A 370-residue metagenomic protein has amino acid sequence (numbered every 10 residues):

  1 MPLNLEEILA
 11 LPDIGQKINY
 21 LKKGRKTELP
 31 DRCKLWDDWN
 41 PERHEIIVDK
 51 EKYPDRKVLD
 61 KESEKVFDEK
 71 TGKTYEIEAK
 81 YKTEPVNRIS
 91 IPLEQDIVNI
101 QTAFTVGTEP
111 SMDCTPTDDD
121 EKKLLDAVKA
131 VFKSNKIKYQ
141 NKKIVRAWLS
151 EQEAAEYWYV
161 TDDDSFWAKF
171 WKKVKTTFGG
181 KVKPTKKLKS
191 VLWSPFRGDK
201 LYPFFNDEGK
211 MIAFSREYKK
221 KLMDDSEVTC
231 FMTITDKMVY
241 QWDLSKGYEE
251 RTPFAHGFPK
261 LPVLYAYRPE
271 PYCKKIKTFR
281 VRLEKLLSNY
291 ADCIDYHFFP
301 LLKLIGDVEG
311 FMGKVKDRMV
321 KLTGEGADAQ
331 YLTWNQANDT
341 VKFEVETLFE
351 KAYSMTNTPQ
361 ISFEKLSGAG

Functional and structural regions predicted by a protein language model:
M1-L188: Extended, helix-rich architectural segments
N19-R43, I47-D49, I137-S150, C230 (+4 more regions): Charged, low-complexity, helix-prone segments enriched in Lys/Glu/Asp/Gln
L21, W36, D49, E78 (+6 more regions): A structural detector for beta-sheet-dominated domains
D55, V86, L93, S111 (+8 more regions): Generic low-complexity segments that are intrinsically disordered, proline-rich and/or Lys/Arg-biased
P116, N141, E153, K200 (+2 more regions): Solvent-exposed, flexible loop/coil residues
K142-R268: Extended, regular secondary-structure scaffolds
G247-G370: Extended, charged amphipathic alpha-helical segments
